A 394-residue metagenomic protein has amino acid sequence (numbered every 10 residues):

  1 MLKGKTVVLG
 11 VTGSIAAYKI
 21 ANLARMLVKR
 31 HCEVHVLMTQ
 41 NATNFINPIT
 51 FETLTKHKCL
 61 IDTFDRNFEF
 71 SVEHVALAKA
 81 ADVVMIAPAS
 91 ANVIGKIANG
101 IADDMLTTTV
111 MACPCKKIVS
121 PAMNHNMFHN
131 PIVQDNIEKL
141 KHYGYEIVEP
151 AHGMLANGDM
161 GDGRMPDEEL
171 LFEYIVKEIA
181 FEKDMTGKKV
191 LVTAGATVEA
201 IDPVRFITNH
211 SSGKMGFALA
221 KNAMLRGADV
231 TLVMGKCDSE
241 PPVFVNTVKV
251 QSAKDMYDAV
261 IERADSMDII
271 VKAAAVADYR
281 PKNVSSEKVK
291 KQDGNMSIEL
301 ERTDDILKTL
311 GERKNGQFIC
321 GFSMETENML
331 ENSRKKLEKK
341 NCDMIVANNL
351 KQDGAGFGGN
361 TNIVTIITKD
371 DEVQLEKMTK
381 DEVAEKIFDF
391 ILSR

Functional and structural regions predicted by a protein language model:
M1-I118, N124-G213, F217-M324, N328-R394: A cross-family phosphate/adenosyl-ligand binding-site feature
